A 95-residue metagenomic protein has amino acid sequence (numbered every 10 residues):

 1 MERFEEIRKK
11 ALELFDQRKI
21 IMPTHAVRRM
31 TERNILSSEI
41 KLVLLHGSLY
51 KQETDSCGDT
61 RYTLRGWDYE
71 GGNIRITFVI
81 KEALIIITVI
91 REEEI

Functional and structural regions predicted by a protein language model:
M1-I95: Ribonuclease/tRNase effector modules and their secretory precursors
